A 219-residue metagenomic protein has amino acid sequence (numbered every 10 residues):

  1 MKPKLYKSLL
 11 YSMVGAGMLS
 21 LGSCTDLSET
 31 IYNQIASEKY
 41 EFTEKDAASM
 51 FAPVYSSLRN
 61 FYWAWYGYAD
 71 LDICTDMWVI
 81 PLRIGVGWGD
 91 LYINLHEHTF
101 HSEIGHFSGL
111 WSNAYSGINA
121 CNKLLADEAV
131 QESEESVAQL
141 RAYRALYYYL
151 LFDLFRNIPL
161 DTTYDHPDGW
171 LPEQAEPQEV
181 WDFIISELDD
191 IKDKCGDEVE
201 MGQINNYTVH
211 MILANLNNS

Functional and structural regions predicted by a protein language model:
K2-S12: Bacterial N-terminal signal peptides that target proteins for export
Y11-S20: Bacterial N-terminal signal peptides
C24-L71: Membrane-proximal, proline-rich intrinsically disordered regions
L27-S28, F152-T163: Short, well-structured active-site flanking segments
N33-S37, F100, T162-G169: Short linear capping/connector segments at secondary-structure termini
A48-Y62, V86-F155, W170-L171, A175-E179 (+1 more regions): Conserved, well-structured interaction surfaces
R141, H210-L216: TPR/Sel1-like alpha-solenoid repeat signature
